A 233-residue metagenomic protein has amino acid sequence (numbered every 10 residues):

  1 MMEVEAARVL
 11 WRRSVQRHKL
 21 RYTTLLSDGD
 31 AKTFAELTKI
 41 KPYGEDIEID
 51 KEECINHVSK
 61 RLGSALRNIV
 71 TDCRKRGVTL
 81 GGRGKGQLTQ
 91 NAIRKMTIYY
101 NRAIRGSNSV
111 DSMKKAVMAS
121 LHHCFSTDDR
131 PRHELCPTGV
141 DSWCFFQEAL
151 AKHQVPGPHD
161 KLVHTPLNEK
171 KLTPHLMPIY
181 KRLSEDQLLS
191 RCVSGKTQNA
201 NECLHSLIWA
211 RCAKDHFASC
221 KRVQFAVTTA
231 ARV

Functional and structural regions predicted by a protein language model:
M1-A7: Phosphate/oxyanion-binding active-site loops and adjacent basic polyanion-contact surfaces
R8, R12-E52, N56, R74-V233: Acidic/histidine-rich catalytic cores and adjacent linkers of DNA breakage/strand-transfer/modification proteins
R61-K75: Short, surface-exposed amphipathic charged segments that create phosphate/polyanion-binding patches used for binding
